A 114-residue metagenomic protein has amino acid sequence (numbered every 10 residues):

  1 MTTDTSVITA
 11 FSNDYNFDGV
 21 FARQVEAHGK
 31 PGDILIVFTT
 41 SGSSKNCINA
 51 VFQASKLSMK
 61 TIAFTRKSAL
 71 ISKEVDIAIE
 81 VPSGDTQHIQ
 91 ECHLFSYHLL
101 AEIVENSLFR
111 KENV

Functional and structural regions predicted by a protein language model:
M1-V114: Glycine-rich phosphate-binding loops that contact phosphosugars or nucleotide phosphates
